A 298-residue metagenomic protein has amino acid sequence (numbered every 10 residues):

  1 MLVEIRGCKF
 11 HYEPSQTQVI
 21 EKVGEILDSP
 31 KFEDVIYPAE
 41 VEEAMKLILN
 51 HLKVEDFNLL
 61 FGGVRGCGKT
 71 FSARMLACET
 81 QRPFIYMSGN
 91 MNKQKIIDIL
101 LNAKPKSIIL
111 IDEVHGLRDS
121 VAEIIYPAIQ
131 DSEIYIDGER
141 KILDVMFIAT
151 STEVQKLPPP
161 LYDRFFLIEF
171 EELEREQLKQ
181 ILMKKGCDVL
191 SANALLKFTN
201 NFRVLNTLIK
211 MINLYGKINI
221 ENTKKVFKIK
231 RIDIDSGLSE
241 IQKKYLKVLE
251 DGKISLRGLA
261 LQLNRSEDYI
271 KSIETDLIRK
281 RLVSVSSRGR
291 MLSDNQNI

Functional and structural regions predicted by a protein language model:
E4-I5, H11, E21, N50-G89 (+1 more regions): Walker A/P-loop
V19-L59, V64: Pre-Walker A (pre-P-loop) alpha-helix and adjacent loop at the N terminus of AAA/AAA+ ATPase modules, a conserved
S72-M75, P105-S132, V154-R164: Conserved AAA+/SF3 P-loop NTPase catalytic/coupling segment centered on the Walker-B
Y135-T150: AAA+/SF3 P-loop NTPase mechanochemical coupling elements
F166-L178: Conserved AAA+ ATPase "SRH/arginine-finger" region at the nucleotide-binding site
K197-N213, L238-E240, K253: The conserved phosphate-sensing helix
N213-D235, Q242, S286-N295: Conserved C-terminal helix/linker of AAA+ ATPases
D251-I298: Terminal-proximal interaction/regulatory segments of ATP-powered molecular machines
